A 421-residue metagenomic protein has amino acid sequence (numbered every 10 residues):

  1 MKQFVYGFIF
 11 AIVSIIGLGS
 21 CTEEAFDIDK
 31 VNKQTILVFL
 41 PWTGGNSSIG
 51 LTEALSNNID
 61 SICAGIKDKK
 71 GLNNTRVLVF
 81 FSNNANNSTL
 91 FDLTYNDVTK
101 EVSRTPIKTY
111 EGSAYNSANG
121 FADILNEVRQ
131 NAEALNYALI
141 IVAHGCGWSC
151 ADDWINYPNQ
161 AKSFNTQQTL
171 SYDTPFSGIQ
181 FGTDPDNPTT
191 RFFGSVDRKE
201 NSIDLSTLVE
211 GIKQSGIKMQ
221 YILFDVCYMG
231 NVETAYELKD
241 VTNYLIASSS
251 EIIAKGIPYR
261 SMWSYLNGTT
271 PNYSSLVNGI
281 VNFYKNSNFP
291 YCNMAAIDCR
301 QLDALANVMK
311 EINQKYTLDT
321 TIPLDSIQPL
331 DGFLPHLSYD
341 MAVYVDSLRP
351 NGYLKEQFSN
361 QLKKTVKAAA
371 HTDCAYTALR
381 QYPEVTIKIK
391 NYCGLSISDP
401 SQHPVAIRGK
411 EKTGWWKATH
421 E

Functional and structural regions predicted by a protein language model:
M1, S14-V38: Bacterial Sec-dependent N-terminal signal peptides
M1-F8, S248: Bacterial N-terminal signal peptides that target proteins for export
D29, Q167-E421: Terminal, contiguous helix-loop blocks that mediate binding/assembly
N32-T35, G71-V77, A132-A138, G216-Y221 (+1 more regions): Loop/turn elements at helix/coil->beta-strand transitions in domains of secreted/extracellular proteins
W42-N46, N83-N87, G112-S113, A143-S149 (+3 more regions): Solvent-exposed loop/turn segments at secondary-structure junctions within structured extracellular/periplasmic domains
N46, N86-N87, T94-N131: Functional beta-strand-loop-alpha-helix junction segments that form "active/interaction loops" within catalytic
S48-I49, L90, S149-I155, T234-A235 (+1 more regions): Short, solvent-exposed loop/turn and secondary-structure capping segments
S82-P106, N136, I141-S195: Surface-exposed loop and adjacent secondary-structure segments within mature catalytic domains
